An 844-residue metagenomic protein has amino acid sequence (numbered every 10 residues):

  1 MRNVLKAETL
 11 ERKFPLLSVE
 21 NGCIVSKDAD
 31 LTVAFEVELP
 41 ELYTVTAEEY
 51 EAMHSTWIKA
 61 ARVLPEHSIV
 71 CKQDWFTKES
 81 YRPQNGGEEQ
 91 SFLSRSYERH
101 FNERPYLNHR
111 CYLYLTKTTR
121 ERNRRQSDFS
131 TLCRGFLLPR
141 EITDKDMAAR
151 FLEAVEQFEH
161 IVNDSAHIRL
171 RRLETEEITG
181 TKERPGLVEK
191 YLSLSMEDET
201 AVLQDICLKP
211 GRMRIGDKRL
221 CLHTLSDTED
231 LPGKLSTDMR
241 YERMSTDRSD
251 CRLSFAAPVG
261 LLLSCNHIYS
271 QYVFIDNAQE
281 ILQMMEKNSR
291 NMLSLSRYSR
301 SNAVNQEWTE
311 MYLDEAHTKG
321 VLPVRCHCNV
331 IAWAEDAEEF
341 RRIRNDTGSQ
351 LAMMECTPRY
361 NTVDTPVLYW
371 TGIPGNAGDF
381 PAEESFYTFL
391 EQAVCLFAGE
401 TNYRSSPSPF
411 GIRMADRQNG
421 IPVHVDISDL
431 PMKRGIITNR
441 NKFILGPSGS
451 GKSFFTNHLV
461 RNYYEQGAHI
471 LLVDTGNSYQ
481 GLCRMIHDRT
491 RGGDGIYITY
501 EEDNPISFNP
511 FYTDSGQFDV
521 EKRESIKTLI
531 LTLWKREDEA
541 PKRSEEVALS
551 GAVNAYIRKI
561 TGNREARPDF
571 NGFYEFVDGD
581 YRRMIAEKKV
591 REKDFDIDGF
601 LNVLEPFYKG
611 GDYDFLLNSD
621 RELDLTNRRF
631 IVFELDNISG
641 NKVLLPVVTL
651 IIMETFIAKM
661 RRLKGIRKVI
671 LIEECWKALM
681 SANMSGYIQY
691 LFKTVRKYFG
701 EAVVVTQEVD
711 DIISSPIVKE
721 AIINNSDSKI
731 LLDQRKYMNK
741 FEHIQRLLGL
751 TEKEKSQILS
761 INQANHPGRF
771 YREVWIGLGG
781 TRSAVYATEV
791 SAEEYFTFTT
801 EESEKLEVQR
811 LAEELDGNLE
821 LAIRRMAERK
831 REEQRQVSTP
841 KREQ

Functional and structural regions predicted by a protein language model:
M1-T401: Extended, folded cores of ATP/NTP-driven motor/assembly subunits in large transport and secretion machines
C23-A29, N102-L107, T318-P323, A415-R417 (+3 more regions): Short glycine/proline-enriched loop/turn "hinge" motifs that connect secondary-structure elements and lie
L31, H109-C111, H469, R629 (+1 more regions): The start of beta-strands in P-loop NTPase/AAA+ ATPase cores
P40, A47-V63, C356-T357, V367-V423 (+7 more regions): P-loop NTPase motor domains
L132-I161, M354, G446-G451, F796-A822: Short, cationic low-complexity segments
S428-R461, L471-L482, I496-N504, D636-S756 (+1 more regions): Conserved P-loop NTPase motor cores
R461-L471, T490-R491: Post-Walker A helix-loop "phosphate-sensing" segment adjacent to the P-loop in P-loop NTPases
T751-R810: Conserved P-loop NTPase
